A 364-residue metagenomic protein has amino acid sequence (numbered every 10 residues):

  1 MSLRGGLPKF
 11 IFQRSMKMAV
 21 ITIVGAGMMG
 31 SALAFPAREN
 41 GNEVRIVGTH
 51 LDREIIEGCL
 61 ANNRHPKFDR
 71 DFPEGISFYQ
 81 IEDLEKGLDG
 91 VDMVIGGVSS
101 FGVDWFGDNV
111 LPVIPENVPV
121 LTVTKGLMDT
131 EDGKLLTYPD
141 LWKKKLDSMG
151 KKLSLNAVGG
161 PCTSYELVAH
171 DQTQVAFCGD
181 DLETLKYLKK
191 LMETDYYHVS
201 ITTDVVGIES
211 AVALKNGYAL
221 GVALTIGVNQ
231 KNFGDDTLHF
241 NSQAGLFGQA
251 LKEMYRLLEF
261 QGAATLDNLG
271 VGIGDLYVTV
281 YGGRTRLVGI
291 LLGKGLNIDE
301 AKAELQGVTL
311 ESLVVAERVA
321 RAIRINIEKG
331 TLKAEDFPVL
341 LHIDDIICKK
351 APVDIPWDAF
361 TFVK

Functional and structural regions predicted by a protein language model:
G5-K17: Short, Lys/Arg-enriched N-terminal segments with co-localized hydrophobic residues within the first ~10-30 amino acids
M16-D71, I76-D83, N109, T130: NAD(P)+-binding Rossmann beta1-loop-alpha1 motif at the extreme N-terminus of oxidoreductases
M18-V20, P119, I343: Residues that mark the start of a beta-strand
F72, K215, V222-Q230, T237 (+3 more regions): NAD(P)-dependent Rossmann-like dehydrogenase/reductase catalytic/cofactor-binding core
E74, F78-Q172, L188: Rossmann-like NAD(P)(H) cofactor-binding subdomain of soluble oxidoreductases
V113, D147-S154, Q172-L266: Internal alpha-helical scaffold of NAD(P)-dependent oxidoreductase catalytic cores
